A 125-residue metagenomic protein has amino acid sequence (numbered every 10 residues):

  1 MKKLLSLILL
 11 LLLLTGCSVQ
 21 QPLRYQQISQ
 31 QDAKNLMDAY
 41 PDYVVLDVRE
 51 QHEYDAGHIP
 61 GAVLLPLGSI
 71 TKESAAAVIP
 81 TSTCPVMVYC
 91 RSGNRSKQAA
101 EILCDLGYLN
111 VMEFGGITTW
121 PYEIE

Functional and structural regions predicted by a protein language model:
M1-T15: Sec-dependent bacterial lipoprotein signal peptides
L4, C17-L36, Y43, H52-C84 (+1 more regions): Rhodanese-like catalytic fold shared by cysteine-dependent sulfurtransferases and DSP/PTP-type phosphatases
L10-L12, A39-D42: Intrinsic disorder/low-structure terminal segments
R49: Short strand-turn motif at the edge of the Rossmann-like AdoMet-binding core
